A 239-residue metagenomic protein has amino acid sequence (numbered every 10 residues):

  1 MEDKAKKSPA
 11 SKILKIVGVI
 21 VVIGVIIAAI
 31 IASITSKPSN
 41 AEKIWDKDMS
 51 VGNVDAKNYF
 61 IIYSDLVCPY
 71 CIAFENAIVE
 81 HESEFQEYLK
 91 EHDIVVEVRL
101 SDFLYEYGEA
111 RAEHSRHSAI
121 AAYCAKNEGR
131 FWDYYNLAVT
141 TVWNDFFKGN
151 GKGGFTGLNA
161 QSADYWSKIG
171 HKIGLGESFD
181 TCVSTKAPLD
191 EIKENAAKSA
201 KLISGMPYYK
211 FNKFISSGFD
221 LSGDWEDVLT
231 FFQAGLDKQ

Functional and structural regions predicted by a protein language model:
E2-A29, N58, Y63, N76-V79 (+1 more regions): C-terminal cap of thioredoxin/glutaredoxin-like
A28-S36: Juxtamembrane cytosolic interface motif at the C-terminal end of transmembrane helices
T35-M49: Ser/Thr/Pro/Gly-rich low-complexity linker/stalk segments immediately outside membranes or between
I44-K47, S83, E194: Alpha-helical scaffolding within the catalytic cores of extracellular/periplasmic polymer-degrading hydrolases
K47-F74: Short extracytoplasmic
N53-D55, Y88-E91, K201-S204: Extracellular/periplasmic catalytic domains that process cell-envelope and extracellular macromolecules
L66, I72-F155: Structural alpha/beta surface segment adjacent to cysteine/selenocysteine redox centers across thiol/disulfide enzymes
L158-S162: Mid-domain, small-residue-enriched loop/turn segments at the edges of structured enzyme/sensor domains
